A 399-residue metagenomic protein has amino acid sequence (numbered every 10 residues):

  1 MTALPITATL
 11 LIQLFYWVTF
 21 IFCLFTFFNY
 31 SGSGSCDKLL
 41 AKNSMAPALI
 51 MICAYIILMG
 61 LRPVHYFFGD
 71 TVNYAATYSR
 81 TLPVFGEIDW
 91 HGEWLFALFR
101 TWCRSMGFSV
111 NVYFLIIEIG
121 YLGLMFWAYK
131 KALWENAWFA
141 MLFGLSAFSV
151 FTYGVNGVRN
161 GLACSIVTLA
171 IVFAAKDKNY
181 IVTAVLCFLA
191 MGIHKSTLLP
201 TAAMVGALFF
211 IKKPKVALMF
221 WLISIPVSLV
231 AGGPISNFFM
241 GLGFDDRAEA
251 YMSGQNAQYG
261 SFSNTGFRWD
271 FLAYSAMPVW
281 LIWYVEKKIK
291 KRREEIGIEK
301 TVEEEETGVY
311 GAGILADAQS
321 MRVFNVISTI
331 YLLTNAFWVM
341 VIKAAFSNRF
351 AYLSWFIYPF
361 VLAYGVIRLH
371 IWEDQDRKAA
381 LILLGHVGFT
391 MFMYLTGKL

Functional and structural regions predicted by a protein language model:
F67, V72-A76, A203-N348: Alpha-helical transmembrane segments and terminal signal-anchor/GPI-anchor hydrophobic tails, characterized by long
V72-F108: Short hydrophobic/aromatic helix or loop-helix immediately within or flanking a transmembrane segment in polytopic
I116-A132: Transmembrane-helix motifs of polytopic, lipid-linked glycan transferases
Y129-A147: Transmembrane-helix signature of polytopic, membrane-embedded enzymes that assemble or transfer cell-envelope glycans
G154-G161: Short acidic/glycine- and proline-prone juxtamembrane loop motifs at membrane-interface regions of multi-pass membrane
V167-I181: Membrane-interface transmembrane helices that cradle and orient dolichyl/undecaprenyl
F173, V182-G206, V339: Membrane-interface alpha helices of multi-pass inner-membrane proteins
L222, W372-F392: Signature aromatic-anchored transmembrane alpha helix within multi-pass, membrane-resident enzymes that catalyze glycan
